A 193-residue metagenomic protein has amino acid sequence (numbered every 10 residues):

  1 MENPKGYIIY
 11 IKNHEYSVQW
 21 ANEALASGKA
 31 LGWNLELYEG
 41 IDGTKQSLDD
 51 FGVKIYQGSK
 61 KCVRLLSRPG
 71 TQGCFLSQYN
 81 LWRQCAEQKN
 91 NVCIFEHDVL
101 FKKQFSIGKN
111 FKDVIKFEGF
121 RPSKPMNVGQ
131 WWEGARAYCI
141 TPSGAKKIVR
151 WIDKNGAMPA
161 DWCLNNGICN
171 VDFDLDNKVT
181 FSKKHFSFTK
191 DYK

Functional and structural regions predicted by a protein language model:
M1-F95, V99-K193: An acidic/histidine-cluster motif and surrounding catalytic segment that typifies divalent-metal-assisted enzyme active
